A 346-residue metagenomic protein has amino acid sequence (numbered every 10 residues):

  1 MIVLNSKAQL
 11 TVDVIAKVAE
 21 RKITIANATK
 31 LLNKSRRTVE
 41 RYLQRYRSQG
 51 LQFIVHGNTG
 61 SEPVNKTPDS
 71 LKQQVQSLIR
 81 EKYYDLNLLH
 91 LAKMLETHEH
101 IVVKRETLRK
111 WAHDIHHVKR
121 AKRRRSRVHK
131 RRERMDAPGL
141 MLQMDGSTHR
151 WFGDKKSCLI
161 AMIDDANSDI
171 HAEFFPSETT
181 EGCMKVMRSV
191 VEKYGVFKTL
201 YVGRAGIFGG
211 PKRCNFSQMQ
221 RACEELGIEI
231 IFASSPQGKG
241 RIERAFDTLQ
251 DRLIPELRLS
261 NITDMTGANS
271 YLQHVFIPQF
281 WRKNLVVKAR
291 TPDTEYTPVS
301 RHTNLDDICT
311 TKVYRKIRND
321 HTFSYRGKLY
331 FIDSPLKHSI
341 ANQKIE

Functional and structural regions predicted by a protein language model:
L4-N5, A16, I25-L78: Short, basic alpha-helical/linker "hinge" immediately adjacent to a nucleic-acid-recognition surface
V14, A28, V39-Y42, G50 (+12 more regions): Mobile genetic element proteins and their domesticated derivatives, centered on retroelements and DNA transposons
I23-T24, N87: Residues that mark the N-terminal boundary/hinge immediately upstream of a DNA-recognition element
F53-M144, H149, S217, E295-R301: Basic, flexible linker segments flanking DNA-binding modules in nucleic acid-interacting mobile-element proteins
I101-V102, H113-D169, E178-K198, R221-E225 (+1 more regions): Mobile-element integrase/transposase regions, centering on the N-terminal DNA-binding/Zn-coordinating module
E178, V191-R213, A233-P236: Acidic/histidine-rich, metal-coordinating catalytic segments
Q218-D306: Charged alpha-helix within mobile-element recombinases
I277-E346: C-terminal, beta-rich DNA-binding module of retroviral/retroelements integrases
